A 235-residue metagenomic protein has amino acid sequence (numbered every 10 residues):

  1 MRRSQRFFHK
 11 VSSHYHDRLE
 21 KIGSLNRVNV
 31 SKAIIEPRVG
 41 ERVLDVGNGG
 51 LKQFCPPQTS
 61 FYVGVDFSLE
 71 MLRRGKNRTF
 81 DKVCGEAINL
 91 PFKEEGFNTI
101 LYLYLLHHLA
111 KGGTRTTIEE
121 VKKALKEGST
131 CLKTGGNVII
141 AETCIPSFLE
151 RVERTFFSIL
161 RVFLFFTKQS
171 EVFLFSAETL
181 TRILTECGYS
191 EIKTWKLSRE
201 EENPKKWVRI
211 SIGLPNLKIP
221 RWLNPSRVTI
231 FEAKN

Functional and structural regions predicted by a protein language model:
M1-R38, M71: Conserved class I S-adenosyl-L-methionine
R42, G135-N137: Short glycine-centered segments of the SAM/dcSAM-binding site in methyltransferase folds
L44-N89: Class I SAM-dependent methyltransferase SAM/SAH-binding core
L101: A conserved beta-strand element that flanks and buttresses the S-adenosyl-L-methionine
Y104-H108: Short catalytic micro-motifs in class I SAM-dependent methyltransferases
I118-T134: A short glycine-rich, Lys/Arg-flanked "PGG" loop and its adjoining helix->strand segment in the class I
A141-C187, E191-P204: C-terminal alpha-helical "lid/dimerization" subdomain adjacent to the S-adenosyl-L-methionine
K193-N235: A C-terminal cap/extension of S-adenosyl-L-methionine-dependent methyltransferases that defines the acceptor-substrate
